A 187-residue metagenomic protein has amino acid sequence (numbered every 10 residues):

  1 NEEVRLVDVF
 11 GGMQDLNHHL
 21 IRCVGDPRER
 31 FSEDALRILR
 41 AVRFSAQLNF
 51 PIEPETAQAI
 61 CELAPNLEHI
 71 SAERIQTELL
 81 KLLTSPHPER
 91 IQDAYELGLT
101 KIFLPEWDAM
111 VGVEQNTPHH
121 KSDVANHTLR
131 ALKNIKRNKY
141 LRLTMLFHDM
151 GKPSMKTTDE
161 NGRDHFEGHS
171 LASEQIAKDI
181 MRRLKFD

Functional and structural regions predicted by a protein language model:
N1-L146, M150-G168, A172-D187: Glycine- and charge-enriched loop/helix tracts that form the active or gating conduit in phosphate/cation-handling
